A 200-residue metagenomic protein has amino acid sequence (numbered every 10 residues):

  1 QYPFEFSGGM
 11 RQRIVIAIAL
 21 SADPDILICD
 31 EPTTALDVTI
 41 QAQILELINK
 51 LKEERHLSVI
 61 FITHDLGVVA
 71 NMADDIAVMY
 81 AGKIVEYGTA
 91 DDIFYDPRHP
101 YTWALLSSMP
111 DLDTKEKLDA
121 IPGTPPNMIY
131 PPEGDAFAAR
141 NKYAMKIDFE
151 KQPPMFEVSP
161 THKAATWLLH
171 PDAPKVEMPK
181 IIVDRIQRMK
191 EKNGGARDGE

Functional and structural regions predicted by a protein language model:
Y2-F6, M10: Conserved ABC ATPase signature
S7-G8, T34, Y87, P122: Short glycine-rich loop/turn motifs that provide flexible caps or phosphate-binding loops at active sites
M10-Q12, I40: Residue-level micro-sites within transmembrane alpha helices that shape and flank functional polar/acidic positions
D23-P24, I28-P32, L36-E116: P-loop NTP-binding/switch modules centered on Walker-like glycine-rich loops
T89-N193: Short catalytic/signature loops enriched in Gly
R197-E200: Long, low-complexity, intrinsically disordered segments
